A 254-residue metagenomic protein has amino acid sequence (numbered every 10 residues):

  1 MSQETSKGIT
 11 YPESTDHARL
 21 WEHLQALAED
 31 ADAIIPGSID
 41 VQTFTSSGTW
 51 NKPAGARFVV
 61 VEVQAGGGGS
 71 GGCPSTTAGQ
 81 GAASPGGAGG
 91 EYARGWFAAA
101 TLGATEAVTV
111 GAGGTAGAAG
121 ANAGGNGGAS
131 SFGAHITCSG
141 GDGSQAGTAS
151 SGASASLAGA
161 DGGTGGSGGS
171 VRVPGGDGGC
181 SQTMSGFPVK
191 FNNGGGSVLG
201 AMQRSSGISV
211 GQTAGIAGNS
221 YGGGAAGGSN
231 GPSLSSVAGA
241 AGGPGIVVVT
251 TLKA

Functional and structural regions predicted by a protein language model:
M1-D32: Extracellular "spike/adhesin" assembly and maturation modules and analogous cytosolic coiled-coil scaffolds
Q3-T10, Y221-S233: Short helix/strand-capping connector loops at secondary-structure junctions
Y11-R19, Q42-A56, A107, A116-S130 (+6 more regions): Surface-exposed ligand/attachment interfaces on beta-rich extracellular proteins
P12, R19-Q25, P85-G86, G133-A134 (+4 more regions): Beta-strand-rich, repetitive solenoid scaffolds
L24-S46, Q145-S156, D161, A254: Glycine-rich, low-complexity segments
P36-S75, G176-D177, M184-Q203, V248-K253: Beta-rich globular "head" domains
T43-T45, W50-P53, V63-A134, A226-V249: Glycine-rich strand-loop-strand elements at beta-sheet edges
T137-I216: Acidic, glycine-rich loop-and-strand cores that form catalytic or ligand-binding grooves in diverse globular domains
